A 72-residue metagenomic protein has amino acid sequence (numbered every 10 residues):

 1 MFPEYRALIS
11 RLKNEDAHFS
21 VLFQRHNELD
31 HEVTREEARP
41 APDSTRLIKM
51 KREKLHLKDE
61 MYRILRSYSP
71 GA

Functional and structural regions predicted by a protein language model:
M1-A72: Extended, charge-rich alpha-helical interface modules
